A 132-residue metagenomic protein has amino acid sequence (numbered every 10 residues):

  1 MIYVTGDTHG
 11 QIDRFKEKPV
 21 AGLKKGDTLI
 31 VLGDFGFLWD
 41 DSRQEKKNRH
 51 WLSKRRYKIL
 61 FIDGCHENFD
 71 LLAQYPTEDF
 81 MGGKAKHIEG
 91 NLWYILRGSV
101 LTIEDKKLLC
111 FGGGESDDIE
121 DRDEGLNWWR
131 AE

Functional and structural regions predicted by a protein language model:
M1-Y3: Extreme N-terminal starter segment of soluble prokaryotic enzymes
T5, G10-I103: Core catalytic region of metal-dependent phosphoesterases/phosphodiesterases, especially metallo-beta-lactamase-like
G83, G90, I103-E132: Active-site-proximal loop/helix segment associated with metal-binding centers of metalloenzymes
